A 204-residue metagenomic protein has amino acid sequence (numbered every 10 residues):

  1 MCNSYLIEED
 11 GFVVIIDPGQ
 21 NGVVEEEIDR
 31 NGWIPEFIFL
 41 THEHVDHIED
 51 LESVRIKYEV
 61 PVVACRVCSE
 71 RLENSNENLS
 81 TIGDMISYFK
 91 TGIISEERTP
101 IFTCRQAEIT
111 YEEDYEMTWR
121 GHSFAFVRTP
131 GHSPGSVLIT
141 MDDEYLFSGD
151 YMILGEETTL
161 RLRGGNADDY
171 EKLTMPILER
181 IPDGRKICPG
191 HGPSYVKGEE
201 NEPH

Functional and structural regions predicted by a protein language model:
M1, G19-V23, E43-D46, P130-H132: Short beta->alpha connector loops
M1-N31, L138-G149: Conserved beta-strand hairpin/beta-sheet module of binuclear metal-dependent hydrolase folds, prominently
I7, D114-R120: Short acidic-hydrophobic surface loop/beta-edge motif
G11-V14, E36-F37, E59-P61, G184-R185: Short active-site oxyanion
V13, E116, S123-H204: Metallo-beta-lactamase
Q20, R66-S69, M152-I153: Short, acidic/turn-prone active-site loops that include or flank metal/cofactor- and phosphate-binding residues
E25-E26, I48-L51, E73-N74, E157-T158 (+1 more regions): Short glycine-/acidic-enriched loop or helix-start segments at secondary-structure transitions that form or flank
D29-E116: Active-site HxH/HxHxD metal-binding segment of metal-dependent hydrolases
